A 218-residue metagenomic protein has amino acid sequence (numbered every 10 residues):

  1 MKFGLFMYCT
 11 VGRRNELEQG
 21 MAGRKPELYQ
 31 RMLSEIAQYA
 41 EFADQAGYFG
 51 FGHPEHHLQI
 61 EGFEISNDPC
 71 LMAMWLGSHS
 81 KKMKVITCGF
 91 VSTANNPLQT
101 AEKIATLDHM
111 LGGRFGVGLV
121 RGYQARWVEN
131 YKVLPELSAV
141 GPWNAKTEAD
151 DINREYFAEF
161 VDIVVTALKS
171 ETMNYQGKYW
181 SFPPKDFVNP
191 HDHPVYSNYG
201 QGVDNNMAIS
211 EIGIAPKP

Functional and structural regions predicted by a protein language model:
M1-F3, G47-G50, S80-V85, L111-G116 (+2 more regions): Short, well-ordered coil/turn segments that N-cap beta-strands
M1-H79, M83: N-terminal beta1-alpha1-beta2 module of alpha/beta enzyme domains
L5-C9, E55, T87-G89, F115 (+2 more regions): A cross-domain feature marking catalytic cores of carbohydrate-active enzymes and several ubiquitous metabolic/repair
E18-S34, F90-L98, A145-K146, P218: Active-site mouth loops of central-metabolism enzymes
H56-L58, E64, G89-L98, R121-A125: Acidic, glycine-rich active-site loops and adjacent beta-strand->loop/helix elements that engage anionic groups
H79-I86, S92, T100-A101: Outer membrane beta-barrel
Q99-P218: Internal, glycine-rich beta/alpha segment that forms the wall or movable "lid" of small-molecule/cofactor binding
